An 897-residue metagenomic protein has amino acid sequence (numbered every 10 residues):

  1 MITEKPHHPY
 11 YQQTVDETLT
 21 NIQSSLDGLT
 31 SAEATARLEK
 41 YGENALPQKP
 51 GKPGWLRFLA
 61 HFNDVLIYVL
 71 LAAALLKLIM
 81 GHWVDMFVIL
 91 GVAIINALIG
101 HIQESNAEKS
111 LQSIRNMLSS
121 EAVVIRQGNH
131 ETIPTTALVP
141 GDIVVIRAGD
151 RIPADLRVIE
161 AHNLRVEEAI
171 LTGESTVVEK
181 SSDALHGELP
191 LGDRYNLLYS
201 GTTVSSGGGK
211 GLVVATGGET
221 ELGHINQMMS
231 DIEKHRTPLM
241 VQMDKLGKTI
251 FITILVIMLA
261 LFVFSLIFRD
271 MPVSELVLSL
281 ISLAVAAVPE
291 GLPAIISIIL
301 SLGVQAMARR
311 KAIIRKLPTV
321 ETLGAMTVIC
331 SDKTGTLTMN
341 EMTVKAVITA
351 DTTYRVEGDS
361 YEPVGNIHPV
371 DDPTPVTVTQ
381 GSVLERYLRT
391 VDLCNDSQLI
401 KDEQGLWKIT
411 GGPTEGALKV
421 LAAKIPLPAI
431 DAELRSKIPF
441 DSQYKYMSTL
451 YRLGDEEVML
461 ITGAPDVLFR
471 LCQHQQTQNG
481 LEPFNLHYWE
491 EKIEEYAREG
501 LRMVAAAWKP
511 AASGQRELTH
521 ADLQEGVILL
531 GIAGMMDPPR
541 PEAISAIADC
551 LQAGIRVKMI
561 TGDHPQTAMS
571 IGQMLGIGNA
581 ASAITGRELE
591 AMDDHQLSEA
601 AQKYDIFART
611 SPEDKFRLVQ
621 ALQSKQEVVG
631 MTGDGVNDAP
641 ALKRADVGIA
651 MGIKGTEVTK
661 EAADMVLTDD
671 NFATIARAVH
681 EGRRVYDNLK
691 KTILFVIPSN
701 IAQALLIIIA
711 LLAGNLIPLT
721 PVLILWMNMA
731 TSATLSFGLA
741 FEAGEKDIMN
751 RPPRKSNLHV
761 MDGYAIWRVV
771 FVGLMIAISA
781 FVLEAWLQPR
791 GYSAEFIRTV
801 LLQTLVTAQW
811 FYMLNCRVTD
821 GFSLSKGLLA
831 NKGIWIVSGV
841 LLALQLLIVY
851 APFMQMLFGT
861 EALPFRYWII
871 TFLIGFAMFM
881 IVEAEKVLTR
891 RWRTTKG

Functional and structural regions predicted by a protein language model:
M1-N750, V760-M761, L774, A785 (+3 more regions): Conserved cytosolic headpiece of P-type ATPases
A730-T731, I776-A777, T799-M813: Generic alpha-helical transmembrane segments
K755-L774, A794-V800: Membrane-water interface at loop-to-transmembrane-helix junctions
